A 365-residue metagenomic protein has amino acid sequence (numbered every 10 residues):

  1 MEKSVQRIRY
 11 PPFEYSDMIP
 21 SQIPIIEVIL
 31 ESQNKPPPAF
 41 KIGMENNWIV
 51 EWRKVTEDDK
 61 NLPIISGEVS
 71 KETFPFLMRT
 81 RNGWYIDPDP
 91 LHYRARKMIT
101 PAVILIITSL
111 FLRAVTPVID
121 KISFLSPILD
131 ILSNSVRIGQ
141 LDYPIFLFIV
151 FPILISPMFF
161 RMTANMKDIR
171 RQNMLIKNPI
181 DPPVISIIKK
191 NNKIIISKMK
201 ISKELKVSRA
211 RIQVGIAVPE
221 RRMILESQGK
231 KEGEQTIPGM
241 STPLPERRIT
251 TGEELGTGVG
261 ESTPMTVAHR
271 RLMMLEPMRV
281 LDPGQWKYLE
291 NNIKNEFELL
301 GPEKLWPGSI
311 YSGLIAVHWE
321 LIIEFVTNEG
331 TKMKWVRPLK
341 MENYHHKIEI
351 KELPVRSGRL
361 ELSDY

Functional and structural regions predicted by a protein language model:
M1-Y365: N-terminal onset of structured domains
